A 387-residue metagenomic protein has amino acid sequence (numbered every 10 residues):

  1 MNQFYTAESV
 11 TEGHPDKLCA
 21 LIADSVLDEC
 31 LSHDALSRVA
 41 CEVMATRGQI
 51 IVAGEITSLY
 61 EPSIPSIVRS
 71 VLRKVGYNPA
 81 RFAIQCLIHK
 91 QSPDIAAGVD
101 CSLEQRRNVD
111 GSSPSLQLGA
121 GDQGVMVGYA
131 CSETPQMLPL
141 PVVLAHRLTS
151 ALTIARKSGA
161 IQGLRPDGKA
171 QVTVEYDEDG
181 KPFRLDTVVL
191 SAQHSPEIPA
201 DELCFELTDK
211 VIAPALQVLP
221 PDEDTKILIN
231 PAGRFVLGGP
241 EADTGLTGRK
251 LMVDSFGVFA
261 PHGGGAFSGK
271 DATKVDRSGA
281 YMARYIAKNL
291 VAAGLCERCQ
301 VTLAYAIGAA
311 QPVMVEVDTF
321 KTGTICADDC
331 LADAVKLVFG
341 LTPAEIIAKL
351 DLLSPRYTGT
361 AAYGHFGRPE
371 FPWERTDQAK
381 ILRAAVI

Functional and structural regions predicted by a protein language model:
M1-A40, A45: N-terminal, positively charged regions that mediate nucleic acid binding
T6, G48, S66, R73 (+3 more regions): Glycine-rich, mobile lid/loop segments that gate access to catalytic sites or pores
E8-V10, H14-C19, L118-T134, V236-A260 (+2 more regions): Conserved phosphate/anionic-ligand binding catalytic regions in large, soluble enzymes, centered on
E12-L31, A130-S150, K270-G294: Alpha-helical support elements that line or immediately flank enzyme active sites and cofactor-binding pockets
S37-C41, G168-V174, T225-I229, L295-A306: A short glycine-rich, hydrophobically flanked beta-strand micro-motif that places a catalytic Asp/Glu for divalent metal
V43, G124-C131, A170-H194, E241-A260 (+2 more regions): Short beta-strand elements
T46, R298, A306-I387: Internal helix-turn-beta structural module
A151, I198-A292: Glycine-rich anion/phosphate-binding loop at the beta-strand->alpha-helix junction
